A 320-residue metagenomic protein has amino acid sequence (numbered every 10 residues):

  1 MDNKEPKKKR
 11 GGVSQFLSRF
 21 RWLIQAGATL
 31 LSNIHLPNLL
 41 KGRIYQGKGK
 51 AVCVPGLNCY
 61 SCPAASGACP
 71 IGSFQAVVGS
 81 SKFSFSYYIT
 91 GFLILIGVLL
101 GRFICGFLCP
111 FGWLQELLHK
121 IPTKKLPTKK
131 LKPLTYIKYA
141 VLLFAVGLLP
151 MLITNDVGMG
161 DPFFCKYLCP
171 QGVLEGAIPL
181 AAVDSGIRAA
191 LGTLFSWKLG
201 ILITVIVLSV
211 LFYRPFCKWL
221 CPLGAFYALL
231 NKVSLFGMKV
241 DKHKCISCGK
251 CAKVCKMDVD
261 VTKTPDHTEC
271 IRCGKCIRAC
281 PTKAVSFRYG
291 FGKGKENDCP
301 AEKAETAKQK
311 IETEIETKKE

Functional and structural regions predicted by a protein language model:
M1-T262, T268-E320: Non-ligating segments of multi-cofactor redox enzymes
